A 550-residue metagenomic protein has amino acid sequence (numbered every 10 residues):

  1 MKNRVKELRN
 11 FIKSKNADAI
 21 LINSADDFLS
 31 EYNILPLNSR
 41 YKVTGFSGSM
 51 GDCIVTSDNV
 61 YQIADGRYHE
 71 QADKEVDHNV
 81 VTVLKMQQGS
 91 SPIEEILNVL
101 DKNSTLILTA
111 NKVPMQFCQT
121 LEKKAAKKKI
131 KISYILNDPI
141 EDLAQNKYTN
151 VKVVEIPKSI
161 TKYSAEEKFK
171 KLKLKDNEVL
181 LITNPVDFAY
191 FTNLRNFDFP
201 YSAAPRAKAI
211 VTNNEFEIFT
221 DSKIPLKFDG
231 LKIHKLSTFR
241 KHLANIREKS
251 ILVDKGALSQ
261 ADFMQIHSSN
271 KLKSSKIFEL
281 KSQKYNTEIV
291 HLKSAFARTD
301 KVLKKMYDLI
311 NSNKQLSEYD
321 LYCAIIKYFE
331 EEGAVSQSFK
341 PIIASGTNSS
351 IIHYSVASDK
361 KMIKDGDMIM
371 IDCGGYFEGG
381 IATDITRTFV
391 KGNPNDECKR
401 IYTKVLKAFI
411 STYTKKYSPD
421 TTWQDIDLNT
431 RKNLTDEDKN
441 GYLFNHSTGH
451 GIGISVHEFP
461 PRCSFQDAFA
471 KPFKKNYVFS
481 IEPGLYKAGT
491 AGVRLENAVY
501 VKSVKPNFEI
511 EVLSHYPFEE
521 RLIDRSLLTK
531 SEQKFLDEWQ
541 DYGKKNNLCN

Functional and structural regions predicted by a protein language model:
M1-N550: Active-site neighborhoods and metal-handling regions in enzymes and metal-associated proteins
